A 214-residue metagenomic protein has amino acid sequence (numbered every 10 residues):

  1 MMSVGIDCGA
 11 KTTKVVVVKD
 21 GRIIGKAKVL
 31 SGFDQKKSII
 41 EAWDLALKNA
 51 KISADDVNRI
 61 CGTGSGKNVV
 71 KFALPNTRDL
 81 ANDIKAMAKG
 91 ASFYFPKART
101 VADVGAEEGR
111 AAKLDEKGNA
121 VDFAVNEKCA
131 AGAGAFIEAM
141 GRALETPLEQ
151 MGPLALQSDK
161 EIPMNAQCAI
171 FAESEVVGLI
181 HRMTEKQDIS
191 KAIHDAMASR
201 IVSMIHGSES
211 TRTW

Functional and structural regions predicted by a protein language model:
S3-D7, R59-G62, R99-A102: Short glycine-aspartate micro-motif
S3-E41, L45, D122-F123, E127-K128: Short glycine-rich, Thr/Ser-proximal phosphate-binding strand/loop in the N-terminal lobe of ATP-dependent enzymes
G32-Q35, K117-K160: Glycine-rich phosphate-binding loop plus the immediately following alpha-helix
W43-N58, I201-R212: Phosphate/pyrophosphate-binding loops at sites that engage ATP/ADP/AMP, CoA/4′-phosphopantetheine, polyphosphate
G64-G66, T211-W214: Glycine-rich phosphate-binding loops at beta-strand->alpha-helix junctions
K67-G105, R110-D122, V202, H206-E209: Conserved phosphate-binding catalytic cores of ATP/NTP-utilizing and phosphoryl-transfer enzymes
M151-I189: A mobile "lid/hinge" subdomain adjacent to the ATP/sugar-phosphate binding pocket shared across diverse ATP-dependent
S174-S210: Adenine-nucleotide phosphate-binding core of ATP-dependent small-molecule kinases
